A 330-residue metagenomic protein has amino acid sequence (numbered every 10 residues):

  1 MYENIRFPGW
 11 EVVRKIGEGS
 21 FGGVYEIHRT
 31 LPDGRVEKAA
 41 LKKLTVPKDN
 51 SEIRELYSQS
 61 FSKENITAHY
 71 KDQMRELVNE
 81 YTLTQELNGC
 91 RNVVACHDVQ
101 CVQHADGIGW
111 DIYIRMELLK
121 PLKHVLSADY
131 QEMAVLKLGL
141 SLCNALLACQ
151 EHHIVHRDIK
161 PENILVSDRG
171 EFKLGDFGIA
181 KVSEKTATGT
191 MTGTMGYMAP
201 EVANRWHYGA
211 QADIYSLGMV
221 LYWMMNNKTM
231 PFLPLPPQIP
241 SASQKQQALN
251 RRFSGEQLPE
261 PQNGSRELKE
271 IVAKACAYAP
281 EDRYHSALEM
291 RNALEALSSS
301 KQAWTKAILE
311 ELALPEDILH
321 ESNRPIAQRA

Functional and structural regions predicted by a protein language model:
A95-G109: Short beta-strand micro-motifs within the conserved protein kinase catalytic domain, predominantly in the N-lobe
G107-L122: Conserved short submotifs of the Hanks-type protein kinase catalytic core that shape the nucleotide-binding pocket
L138-G139: Activation segment signature within eukaryotic-like protein kinase domains
L142-I154: Protein kinase catalytic-loop region centered on the HRD/HxD motif
D213: Conserved catalytic-loop aspartate of Hanks-type protein kinases
Q302-A330: Regulatory extensions appended to serine/threonine kinase catalytic cores
